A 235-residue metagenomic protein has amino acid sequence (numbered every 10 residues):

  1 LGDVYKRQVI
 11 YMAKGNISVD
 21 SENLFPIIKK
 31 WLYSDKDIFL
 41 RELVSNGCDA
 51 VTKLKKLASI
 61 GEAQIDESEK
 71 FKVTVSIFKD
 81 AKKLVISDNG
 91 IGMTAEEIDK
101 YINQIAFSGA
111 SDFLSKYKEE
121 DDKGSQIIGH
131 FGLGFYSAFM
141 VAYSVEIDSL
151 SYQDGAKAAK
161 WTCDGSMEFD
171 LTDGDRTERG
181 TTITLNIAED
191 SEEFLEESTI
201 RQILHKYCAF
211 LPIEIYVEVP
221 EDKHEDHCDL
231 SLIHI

Functional and structural regions predicted by a protein language model:
L1-Y5, I235: Short, small-residue-biased leader/transition segments that mark boundaries at the very start of proteins
G2, S45, D88, E225-C228: Intrinsic-disorder/low-complexity regions
R7-Q8, S231: Residue-level detector of ambiguous/recoded residues and nearby low-confidence sequence context
V9-E189, E193-F194, Q202, A209: GHKL (Bergerat-fold) ATPase N-terminal catalytic module, capturing the glycine-rich phosphate-binding loop and acidic
M93, H234-I235: Ser/Thr-glycine-rich phosphate-binding loops at phosphate-binding pockets of nucleotides, nucleotide cofactors
T199: Short, flexible catalytic-loop segment of classical short-chain dehydrogenase/reductase
P212-D222: A short amphipathic beta-strand at an alpha->beta junction
P220-L232: Alpha-helical transmembrane helix bundles of large polytopic membrane transport and channel proteins
